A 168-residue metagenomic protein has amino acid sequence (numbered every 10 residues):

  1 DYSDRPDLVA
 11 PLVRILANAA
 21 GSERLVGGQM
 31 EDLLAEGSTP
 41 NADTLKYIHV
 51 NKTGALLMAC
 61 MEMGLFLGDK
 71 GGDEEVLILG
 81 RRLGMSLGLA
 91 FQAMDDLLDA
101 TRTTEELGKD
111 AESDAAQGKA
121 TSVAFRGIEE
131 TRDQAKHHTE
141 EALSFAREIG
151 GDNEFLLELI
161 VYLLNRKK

Functional and structural regions predicted by a protein language model:
D1-K168: All-alpha prenyltransferase/terpene-synthase fold signal
